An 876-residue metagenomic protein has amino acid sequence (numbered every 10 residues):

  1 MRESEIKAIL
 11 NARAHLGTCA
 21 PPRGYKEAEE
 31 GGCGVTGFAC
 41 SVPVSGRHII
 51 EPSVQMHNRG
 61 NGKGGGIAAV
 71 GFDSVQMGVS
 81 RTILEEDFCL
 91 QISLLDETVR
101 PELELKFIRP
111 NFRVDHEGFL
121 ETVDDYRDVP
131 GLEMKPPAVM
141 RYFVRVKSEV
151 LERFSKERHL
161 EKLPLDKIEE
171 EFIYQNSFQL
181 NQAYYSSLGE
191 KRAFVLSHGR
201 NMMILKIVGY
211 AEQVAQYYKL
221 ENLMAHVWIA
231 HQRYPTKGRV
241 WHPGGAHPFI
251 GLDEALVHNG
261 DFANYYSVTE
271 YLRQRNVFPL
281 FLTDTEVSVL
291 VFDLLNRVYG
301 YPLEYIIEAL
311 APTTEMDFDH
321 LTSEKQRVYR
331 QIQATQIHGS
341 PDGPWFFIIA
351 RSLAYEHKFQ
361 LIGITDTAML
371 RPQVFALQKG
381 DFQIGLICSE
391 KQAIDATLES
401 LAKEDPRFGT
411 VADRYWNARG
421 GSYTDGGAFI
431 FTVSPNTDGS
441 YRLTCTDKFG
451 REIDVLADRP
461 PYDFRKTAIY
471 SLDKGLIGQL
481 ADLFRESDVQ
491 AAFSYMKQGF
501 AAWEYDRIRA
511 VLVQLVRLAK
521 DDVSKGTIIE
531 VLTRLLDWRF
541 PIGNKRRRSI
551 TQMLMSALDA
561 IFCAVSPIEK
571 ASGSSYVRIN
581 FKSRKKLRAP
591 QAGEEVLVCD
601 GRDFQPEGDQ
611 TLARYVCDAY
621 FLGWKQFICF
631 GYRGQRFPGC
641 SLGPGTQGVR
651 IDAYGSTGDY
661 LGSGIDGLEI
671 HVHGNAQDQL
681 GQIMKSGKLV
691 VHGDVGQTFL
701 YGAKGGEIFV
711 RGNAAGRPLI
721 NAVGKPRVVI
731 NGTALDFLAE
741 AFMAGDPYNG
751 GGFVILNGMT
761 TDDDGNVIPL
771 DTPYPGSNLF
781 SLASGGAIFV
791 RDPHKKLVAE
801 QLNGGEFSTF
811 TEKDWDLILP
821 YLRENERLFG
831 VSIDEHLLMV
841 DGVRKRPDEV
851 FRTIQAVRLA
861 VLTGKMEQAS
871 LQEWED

Functional and structural regions predicted by a protein language model:
M1-K474, G478: Conserved short alpha-helical segments that host acidic/polar catalytic motifs at enzyme active sites
R465-D876: Long, distal/terminal scaffolding or interaction modules with repetitive or compositionally biased sequence
